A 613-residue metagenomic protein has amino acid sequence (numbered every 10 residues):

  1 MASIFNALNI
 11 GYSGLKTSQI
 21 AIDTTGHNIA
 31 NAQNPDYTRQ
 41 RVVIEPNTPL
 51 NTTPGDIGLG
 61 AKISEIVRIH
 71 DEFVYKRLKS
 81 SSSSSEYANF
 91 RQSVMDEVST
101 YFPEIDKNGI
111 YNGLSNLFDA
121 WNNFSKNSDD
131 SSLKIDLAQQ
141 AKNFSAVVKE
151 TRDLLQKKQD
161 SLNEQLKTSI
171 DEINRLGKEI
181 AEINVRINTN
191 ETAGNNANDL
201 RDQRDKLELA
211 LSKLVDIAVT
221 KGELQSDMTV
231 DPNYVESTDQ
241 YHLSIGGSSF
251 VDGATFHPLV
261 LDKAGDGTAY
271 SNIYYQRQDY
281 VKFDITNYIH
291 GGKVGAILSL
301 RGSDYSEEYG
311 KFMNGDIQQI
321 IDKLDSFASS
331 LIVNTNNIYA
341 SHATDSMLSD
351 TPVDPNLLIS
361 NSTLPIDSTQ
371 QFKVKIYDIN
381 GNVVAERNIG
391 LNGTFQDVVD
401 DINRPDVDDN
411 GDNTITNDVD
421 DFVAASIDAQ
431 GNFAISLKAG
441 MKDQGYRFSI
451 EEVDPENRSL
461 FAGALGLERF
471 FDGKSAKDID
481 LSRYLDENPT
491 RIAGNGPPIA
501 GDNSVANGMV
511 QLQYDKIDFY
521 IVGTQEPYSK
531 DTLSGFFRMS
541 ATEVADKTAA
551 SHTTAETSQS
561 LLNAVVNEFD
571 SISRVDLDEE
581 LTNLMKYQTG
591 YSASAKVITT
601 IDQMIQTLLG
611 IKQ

Functional and structural regions predicted by a protein language model:
M1-Q613: Structural signature of extracellular appendage/secretion-system components
